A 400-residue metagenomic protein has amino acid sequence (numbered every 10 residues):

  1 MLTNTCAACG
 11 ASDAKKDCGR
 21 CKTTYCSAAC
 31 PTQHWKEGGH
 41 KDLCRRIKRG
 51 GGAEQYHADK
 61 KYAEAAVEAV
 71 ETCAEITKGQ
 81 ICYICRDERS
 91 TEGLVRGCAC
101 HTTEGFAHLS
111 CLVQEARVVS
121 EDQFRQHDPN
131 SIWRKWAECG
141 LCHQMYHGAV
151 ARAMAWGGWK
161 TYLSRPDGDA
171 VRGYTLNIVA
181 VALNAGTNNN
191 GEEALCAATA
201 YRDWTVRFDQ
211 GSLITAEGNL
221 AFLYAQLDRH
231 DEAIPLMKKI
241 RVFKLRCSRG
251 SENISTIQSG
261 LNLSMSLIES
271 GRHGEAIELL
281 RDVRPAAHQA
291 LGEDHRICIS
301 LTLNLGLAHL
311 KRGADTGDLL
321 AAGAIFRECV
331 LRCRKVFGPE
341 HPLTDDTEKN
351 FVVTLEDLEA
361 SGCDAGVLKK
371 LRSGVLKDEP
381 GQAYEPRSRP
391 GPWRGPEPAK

Functional and structural regions predicted by a protein language model:
L2-D17, A74-G97, H143-A153: Small Cys/His zinc-coordinating "RING-like" fingers
T5, D17, T24-A29, H40-L43 (+4 more regions): The −1 position to Zn-ligating cysteines in a subset of zinc-ribbon hairpins
T5, G10, K16-R20, K41-A58 (+1 more regions): Cys/His-rich compact domains and repeats that use clustered cysteines and histidines to build disulfide
G10, K22, P31-H34, R45-K48 (+4 more regions): Cys/His-coordinated zinc-binding microdomains
A14-G19, A28-A29, Q33-H34, G38 (+3 more regions): Short Cys/His-rich "knuckle" micro-motifs
K22-L43, T103-E121: Cys/His-coordinated zinc-finger cores
G50-A65, E71-C73, D87-R89, E104 (+1 more regions): Intrinsic-disorder-linked linear interaction elements in eukaryotic regulatory proteins
